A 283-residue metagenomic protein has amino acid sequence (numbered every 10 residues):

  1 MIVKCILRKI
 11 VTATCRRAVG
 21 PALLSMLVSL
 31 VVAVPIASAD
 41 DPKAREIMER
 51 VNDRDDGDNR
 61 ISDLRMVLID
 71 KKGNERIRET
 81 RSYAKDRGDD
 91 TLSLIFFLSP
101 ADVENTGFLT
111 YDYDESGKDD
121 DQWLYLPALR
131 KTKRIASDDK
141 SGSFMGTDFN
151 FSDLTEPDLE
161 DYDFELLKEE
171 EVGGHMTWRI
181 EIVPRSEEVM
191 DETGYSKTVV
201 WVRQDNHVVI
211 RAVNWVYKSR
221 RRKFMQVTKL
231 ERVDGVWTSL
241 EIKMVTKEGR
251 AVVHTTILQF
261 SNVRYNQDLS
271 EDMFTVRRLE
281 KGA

Functional and structural regions predicted by a protein language model:
M1-R16: N-terminal secretory signal peptides that target proteins for export/translocation
A18-A33: Bacterial N-terminal signal peptides
A33, A37-A39: Boundary at the C-terminal end of the N-terminal hydrophobic targeting segment
P42-A128, E165: N-terminal mature ectodomain segment of secretory-pathway/periplasmic proteins
R45, R76-I77, L154-L167, S219-F224: A short, amphipathic edge element
D89, G173-M176: Short acidic/glycine-enriched loop/turn segments that link adjacent beta-strands
L98, L109, D121-Y125, K133-I135 (+2 more regions): Gly/Pro-enriched, hydrophobic low-complexity segments that function as extracytoplasmic propeptides/linkers
G282-A283: Short, solvent-exposed mixed-charge patches
